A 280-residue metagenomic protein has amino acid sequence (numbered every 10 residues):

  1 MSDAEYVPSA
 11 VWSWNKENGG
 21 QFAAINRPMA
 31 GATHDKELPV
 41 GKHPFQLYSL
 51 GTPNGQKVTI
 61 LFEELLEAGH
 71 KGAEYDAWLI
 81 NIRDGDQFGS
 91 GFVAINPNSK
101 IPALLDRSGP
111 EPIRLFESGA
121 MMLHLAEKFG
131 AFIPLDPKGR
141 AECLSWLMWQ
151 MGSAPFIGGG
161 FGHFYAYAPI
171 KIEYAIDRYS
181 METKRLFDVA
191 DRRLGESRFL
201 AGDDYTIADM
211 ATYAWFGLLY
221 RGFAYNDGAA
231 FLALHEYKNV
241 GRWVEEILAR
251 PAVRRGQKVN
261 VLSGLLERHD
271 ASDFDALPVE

Functional and structural regions predicted by a protein language model:
M1-D177, M181-K184, F274: GST-like domain detector, emphasizing the conserved glutathione-binding G-site in the N-terminal thioredoxin-like
S2-D3, K138, S145-A249: GST-like fold's C-terminal all-alpha helical module
Q21-A24, N260-E280: Acidic/histidine-enriched, glycine/proline-rich intrinsically disordered or flexible terminal extensions
D84, A94, P134-L135, A201-D203 (+2 more regions): Generic structural "secondary-structure junction" signal
A120, N239, A252: Residue-level recognition of oxygen-bearing side chains
